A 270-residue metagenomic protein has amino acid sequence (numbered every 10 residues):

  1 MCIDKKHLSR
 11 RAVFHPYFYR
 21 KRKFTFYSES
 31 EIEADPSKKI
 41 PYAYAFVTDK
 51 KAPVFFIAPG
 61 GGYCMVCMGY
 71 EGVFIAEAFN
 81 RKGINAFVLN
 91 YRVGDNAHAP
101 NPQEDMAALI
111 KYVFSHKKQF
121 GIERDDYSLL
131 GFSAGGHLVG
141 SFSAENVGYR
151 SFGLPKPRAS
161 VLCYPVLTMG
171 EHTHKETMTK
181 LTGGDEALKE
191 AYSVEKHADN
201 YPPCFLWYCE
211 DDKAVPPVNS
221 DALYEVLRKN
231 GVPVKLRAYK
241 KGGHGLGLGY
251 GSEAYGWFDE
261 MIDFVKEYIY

Functional and structural regions predicted by a protein language model:
M1-K50: N-terminal cap/lid segment of alpha/beta-hydrolase-fold proteins
S28, P165-K196, P202: Mobile cap/lid helix-loop segments that gate and shape the active-site cleft of serine hydrolases
A52-G60: Short beta-strand element of the alpha/beta-hydrolase
C67-G69, F87-R124, G249-G256: Catalytic nucleophile-loop/oxyanion-hole region of alpha/beta-hydrolase and closely related hydrolase-like folds
A108-T177, K189: Primarily recognizes the serine-hydrolase "nucleophile elbow" in alpha/beta-hydrolase and SGNH/GDSL folds
L206-Y208, D212: Short beta-strand/loop motif that positions the catalytic acidic residue of the alpha/beta-hydrolase fold
K213-N219: Conserved alpha/beta-hydrolase "acid-adjacent" motif
D221-Y270: C-terminal catalytic histidine-bearing segment of alpha/beta-hydrolase fold enzymes
